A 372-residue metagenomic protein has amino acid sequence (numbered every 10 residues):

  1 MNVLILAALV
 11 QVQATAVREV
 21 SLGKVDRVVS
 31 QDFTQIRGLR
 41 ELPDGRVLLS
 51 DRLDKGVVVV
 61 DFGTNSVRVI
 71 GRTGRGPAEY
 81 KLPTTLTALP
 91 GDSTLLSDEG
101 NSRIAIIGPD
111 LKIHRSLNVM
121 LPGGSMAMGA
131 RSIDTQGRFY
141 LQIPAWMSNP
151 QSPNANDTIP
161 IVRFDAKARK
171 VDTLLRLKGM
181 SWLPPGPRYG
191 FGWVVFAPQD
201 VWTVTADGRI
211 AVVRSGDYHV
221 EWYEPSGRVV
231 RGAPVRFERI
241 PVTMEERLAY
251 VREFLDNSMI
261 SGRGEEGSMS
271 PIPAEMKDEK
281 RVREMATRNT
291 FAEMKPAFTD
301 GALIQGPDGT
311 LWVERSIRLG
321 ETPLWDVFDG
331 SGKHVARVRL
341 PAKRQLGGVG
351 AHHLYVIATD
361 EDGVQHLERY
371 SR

Functional and structural regions predicted by a protein language model:
M1-A7: Sec-dependent signal peptide recognition, specifically the positively charged N-region followed immediately by
A8-R372: Eukaryotic scaffold repeat domains enriched in small/polar residues
